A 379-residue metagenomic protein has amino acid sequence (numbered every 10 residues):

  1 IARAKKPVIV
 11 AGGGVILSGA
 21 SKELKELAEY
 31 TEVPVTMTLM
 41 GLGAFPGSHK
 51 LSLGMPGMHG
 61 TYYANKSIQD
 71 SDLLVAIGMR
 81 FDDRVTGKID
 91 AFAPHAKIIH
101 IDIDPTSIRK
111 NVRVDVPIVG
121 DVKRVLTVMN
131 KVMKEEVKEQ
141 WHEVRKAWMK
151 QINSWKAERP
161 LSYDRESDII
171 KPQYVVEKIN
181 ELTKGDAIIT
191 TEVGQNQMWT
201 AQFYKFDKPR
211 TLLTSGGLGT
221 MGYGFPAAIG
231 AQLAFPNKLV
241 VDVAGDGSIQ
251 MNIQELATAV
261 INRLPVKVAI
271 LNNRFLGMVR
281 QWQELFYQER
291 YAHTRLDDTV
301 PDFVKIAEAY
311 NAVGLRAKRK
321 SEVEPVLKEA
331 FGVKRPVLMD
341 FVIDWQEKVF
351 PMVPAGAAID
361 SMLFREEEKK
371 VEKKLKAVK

Functional and structural regions predicted by a protein language model:
V8, I16-Y30: Glycine-rich phosphate/diphosphate-binding loop of Rossmann-like nucleotide-binding domains
G14-V15, L39-A44, M79-D82, P105 (+3 more regions): Acidic, glycine-rich active-site loops and adjacent beta-strand->loop/helix elements that engage anionic groups
K25-E32, T86-P105, P209-R210, P351-E367: A short, gly/pro- and small-residue-rich
E32-M40, I99-D102, V266-L271: Short internal beta-strands
G41-A147, L327: Glycine-rich, acidic loop regions that bind phosphate or pyrophosphate groups
M58, N65, D70, R109-N111 (+4 more regions): Thiamine diphosphate
K150-P226, A231: Active-site diphosphate/adenylate-binding microenvironment
